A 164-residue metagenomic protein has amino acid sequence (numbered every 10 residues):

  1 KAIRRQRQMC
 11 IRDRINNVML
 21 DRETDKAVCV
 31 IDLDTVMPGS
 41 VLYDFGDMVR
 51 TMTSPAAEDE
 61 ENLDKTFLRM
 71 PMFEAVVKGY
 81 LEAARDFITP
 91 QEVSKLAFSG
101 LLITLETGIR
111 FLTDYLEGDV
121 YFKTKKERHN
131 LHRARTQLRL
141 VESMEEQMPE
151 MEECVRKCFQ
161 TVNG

Functional and structural regions predicted by a protein language model:
K1-I11: Single conserved hydrophobic/aromatic residue that forms the stacking wall/gate of nucleotide- or nucleobase-binding
D13, A84-T89: N-terminal targeting/docking segments
N16-A57: Catalytic activation segment of kinase domains across protein kinase-like and atypical kinase folds
M37, S99-I103: Transmembrane helix-bundle signature of multi-pass membrane transporters/permeases
L42-D86, L102-Y121: Active-site activation/catalytic loop segments of kinase-like enzymes and analogous catalytic loops in related
I88-G100: All-alpha amphipathic helical-bundle segments outside canonical DNA-binding/catalytic cores that form hydrophobic
E106-G164: ATP/Mg2+ or Mg2+-diphosphate-binding catalytic cores that bind nucleotide phosphates or diphosphates via glycine-rich
